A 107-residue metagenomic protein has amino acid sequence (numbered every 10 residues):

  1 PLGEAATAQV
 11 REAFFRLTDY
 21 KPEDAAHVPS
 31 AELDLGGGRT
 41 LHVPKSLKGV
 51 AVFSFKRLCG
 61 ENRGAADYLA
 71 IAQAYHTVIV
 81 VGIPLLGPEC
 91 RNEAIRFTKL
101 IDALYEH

Functional and structural regions predicted by a protein language model:
P1-G37: Interdomain motor-coupling "hinge/lid" segment immediately C-terminal to the ATP-binding subdomain of NTP-driven enzymes
P1-R16, C90-R96, I101-H107: Replace "adjacent to P-loop NTPase cores in ATP/GTP-dependent enzymes" with "adjacent to NTP-binding cores
D24-D102: Conserved helicase/translocase motor-coupling segment
